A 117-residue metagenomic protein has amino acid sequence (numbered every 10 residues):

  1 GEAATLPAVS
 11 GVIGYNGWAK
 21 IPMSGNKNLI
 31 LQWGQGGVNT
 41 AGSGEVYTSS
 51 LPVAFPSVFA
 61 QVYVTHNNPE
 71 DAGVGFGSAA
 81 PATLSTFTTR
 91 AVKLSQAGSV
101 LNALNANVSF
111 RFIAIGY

Functional and structural regions predicted by a protein language model:
G1-G17, T48-V53: Fibrous stalk/shaft segments of extracellular and virion attachment machinery
N16-Q35: GGW-centered surface loops in extracellular recognition modules
L29-Y117: Extracellular attachment/recognition segments
